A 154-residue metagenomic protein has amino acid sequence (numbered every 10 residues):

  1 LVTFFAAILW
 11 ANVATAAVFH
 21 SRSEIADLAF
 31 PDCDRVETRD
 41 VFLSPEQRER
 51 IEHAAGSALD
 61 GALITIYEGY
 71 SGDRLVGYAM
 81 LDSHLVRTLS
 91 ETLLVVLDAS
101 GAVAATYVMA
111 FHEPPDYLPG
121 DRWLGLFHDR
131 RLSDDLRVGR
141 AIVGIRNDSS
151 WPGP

Functional and structural regions predicted by a protein language model:
V2-T92, D98-P154: Intrinsically disordered terminal and processing segments
